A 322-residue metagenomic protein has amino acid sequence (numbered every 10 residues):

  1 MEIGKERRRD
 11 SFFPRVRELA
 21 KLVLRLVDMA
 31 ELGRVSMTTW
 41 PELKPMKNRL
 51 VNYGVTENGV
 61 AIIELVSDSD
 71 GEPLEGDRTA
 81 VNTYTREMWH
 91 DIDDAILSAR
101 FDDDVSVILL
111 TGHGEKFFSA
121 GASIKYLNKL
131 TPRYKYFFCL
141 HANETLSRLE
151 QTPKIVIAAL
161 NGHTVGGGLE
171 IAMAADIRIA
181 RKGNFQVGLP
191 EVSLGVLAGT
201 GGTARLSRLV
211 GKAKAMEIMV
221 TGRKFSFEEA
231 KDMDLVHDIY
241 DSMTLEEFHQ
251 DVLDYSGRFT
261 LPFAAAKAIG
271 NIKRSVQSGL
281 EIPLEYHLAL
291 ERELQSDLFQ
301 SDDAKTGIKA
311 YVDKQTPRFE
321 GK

Functional and structural regions predicted by a protein language model:
R9-F12, V16-T111, S147: Conserved CoA-thioester-binding segment of acyl-CoA-metabolizing enzymes
S67-T79, G112-T145, T164: Glycine- (often His-adjacent) and acidic-residue-rich active-site loop that binds/positions the CoA thioester
E87-F101, I124-N161, A204: An acidic, glycine-rich surface segment that forms the CoA-thioester-binding/catalytic face of crotonase-fold enzymes
T145, L149, A159, V165-M219 (+1 more regions): CoA-thioester-processing core
I177, E217, T221-R223, E229 (+1 more regions): Well-ordered beta-strand positions
A180-F185, V236-A289, D302, R318-K322: C-terminal long alpha-helix characteristic of the crotonase
I218-M219, I272-V276, Y311: Short alpha-helical scaffolding segments that buttress acidic/His motifs in well-ordered protein cores
